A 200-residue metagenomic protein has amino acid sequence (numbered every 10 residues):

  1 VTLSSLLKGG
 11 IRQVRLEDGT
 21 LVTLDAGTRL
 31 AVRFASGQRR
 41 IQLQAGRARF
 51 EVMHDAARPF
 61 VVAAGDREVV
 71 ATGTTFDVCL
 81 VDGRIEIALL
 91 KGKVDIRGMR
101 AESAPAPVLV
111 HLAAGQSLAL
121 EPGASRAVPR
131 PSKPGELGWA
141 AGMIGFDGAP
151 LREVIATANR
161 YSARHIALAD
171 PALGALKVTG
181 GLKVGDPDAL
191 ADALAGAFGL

Functional and structural regions predicted by a protein language model:
V1-L200: A residue-level detector for the "anchor" residue at the start of short, highly conserved motifs
